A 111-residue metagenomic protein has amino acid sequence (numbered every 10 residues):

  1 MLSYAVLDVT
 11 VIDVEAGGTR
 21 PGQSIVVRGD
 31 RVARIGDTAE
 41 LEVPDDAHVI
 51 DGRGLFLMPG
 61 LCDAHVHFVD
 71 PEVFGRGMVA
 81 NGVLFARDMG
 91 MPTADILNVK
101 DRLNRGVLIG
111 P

Functional and structural regions predicted by a protein language model:
L2, V11, E15-M58: Histidine-rich, glycine-flanked metal-binding segment
V11, H67-D70, G90-A94: Short beta->alpha connector loops
R34-G36, V49, A64-H67, D88: Short, hydrophobic beta-strand segments that form beta-sheet elements in well-ordered domains
P44-D45, V69, L97-N98: Short Asp/Glu-rich motifs
G52-L57, G75-P111: Divalent-metal coordination cores built from histidine and acidic residues
L55-G75: Di-metal (Zn2+ and/or Mg2+/Mn2+) metal-binding site signature of metallo-dependent hydrolases with the MBL/beta-CASP
